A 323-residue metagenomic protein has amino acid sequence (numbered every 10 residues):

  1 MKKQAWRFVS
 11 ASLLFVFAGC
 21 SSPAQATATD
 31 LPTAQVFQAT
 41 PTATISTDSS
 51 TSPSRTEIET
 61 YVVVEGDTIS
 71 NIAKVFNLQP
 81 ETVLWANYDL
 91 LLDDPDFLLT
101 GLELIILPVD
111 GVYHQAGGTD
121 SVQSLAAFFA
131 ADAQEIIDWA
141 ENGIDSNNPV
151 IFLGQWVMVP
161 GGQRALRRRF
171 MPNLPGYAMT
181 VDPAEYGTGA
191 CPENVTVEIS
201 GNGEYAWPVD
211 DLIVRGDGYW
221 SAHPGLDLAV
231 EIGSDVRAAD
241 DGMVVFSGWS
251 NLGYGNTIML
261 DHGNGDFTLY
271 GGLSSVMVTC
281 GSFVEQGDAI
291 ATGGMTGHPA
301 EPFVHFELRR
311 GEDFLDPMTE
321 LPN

Functional and structural regions predicted by a protein language model:
L13-L14, C20-E57, A165-T196: Ser/Thr-rich, Proline-interspersed low-complexity disordered segments
S46-N77, L102-A130: Primarily a LysM-type cell-wall glycan-binding module
G66, G101-L102, T119, G154-V157 (+2 more regions): Loop/turn positions that initiate beta-strands
N87, E231, S247, G263-G287 (+1 more regions): Short histidine-centered loop motifs in beta-beta connectors
T100, D235-V245, V278-G293: Short, well-structured beta-strand-loop connectors
F152-G255: Surface-exposed, glycine-biased beta-strand/turn segments
W156, R167-R168, L174, N256-H262 (+1 more regions): Conserved, short, structured surface segments that act as functional micro-motifs
A239-M277, P302-V304: Zn2+-dependent peptidoglycan hydrolase active-site motif and core
